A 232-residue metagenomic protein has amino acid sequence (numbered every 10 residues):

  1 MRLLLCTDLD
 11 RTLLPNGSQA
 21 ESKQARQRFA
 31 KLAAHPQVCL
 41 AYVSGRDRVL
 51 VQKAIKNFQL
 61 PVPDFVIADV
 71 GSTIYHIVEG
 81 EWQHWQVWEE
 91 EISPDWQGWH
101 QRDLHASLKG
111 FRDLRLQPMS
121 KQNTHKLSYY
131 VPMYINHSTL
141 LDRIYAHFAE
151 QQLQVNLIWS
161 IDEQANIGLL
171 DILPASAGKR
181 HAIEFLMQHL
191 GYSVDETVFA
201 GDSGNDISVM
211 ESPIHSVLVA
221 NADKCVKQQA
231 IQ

Functional and structural regions predicted by a protein language model:
M1-L9, A30-A34, H189: Non-catalytic pre-domain segments flanking phosphatase-related domains
M1-Q19, D202, M210: Asp-based phosphoryl-transfer active-site loop
L3-L5, D64, T197: The start of beta-strands in P-loop NTPase/AAA+ ATPase cores
Q24-P118: Active-site phosphate-binding/coordination module
A41, I67, V198-A200, V217: Hydrophobic/aromatic beta-strand patches that form the interior of the parallel beta-sheet core in alpha/beta enzyme
V51-I55, V209-P213, V226-K227: Hydrophobic packing residues within well-ordered alpha-helices of enzyme cores
A106-V198, G204-S212: Conserved acidic, metal-coordinating active-site core of Asp-based, Mg2+-dependent phosphoryl-transfer enzymes
S216-Q232: Asp-based, Mg2+/Mn2+-dependent phosphohydrolase catalytic module
